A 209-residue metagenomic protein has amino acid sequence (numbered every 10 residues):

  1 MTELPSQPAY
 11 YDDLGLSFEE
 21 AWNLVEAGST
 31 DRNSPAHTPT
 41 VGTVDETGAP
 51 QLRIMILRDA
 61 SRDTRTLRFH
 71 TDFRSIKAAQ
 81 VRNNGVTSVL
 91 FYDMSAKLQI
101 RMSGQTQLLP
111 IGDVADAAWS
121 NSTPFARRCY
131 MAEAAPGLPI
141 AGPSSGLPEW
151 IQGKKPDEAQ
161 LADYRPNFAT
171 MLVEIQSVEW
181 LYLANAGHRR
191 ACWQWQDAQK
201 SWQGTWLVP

Functional and structural regions predicted by a protein language model:
M1-P209: Binding-site signature for planar aromatic cofactors or substrates
